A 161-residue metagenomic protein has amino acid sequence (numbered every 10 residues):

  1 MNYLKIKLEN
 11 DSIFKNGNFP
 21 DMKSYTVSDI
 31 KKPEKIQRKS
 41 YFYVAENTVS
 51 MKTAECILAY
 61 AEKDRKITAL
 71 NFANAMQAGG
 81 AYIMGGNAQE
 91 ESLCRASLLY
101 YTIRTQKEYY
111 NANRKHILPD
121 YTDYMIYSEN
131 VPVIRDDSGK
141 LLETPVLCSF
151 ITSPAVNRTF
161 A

Functional and structural regions predicted by a protein language model:
M1-A161: Macrodomain-like recognition of ADP-ribose-binding/processing modules
